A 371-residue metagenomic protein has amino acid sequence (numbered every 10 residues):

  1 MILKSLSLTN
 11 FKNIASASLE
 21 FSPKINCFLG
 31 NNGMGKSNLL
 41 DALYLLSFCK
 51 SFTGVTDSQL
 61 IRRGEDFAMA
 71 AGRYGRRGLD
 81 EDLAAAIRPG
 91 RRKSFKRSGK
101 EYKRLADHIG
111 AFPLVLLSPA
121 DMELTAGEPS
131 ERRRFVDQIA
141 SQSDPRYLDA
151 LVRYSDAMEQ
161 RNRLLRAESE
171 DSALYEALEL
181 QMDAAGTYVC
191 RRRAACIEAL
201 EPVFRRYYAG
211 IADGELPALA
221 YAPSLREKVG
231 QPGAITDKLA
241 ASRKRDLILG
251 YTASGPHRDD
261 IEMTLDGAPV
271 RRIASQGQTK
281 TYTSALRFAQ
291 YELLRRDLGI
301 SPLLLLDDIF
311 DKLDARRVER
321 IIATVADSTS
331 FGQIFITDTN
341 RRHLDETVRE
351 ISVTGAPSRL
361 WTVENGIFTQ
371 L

Functional and structural regions predicted by a protein language model:
M1-N31, A173-A184, Y188-L305, K312-Q333 (+2 more regions): Conserved NTPase motor "head" modules and their coupling/switch loops across ABC/AAA+ ATPases, GTPases, and GHKL ATPases
K36: Conserved lysine of the Walker
Y44: Helix-to-loop junction immediately C-terminal to a conserved catalytic motif
S47-E131, D137-Y147, E201-A209, P232-K244: Nucleotide-state sensing region of NTPase/ATPase domains
S51, R166-E170, R296: Short, flexible helix-adjacent loops and helix caps
G75, R146, G299-I300, D307: Extended alpha-helical regions
E123-I211, A222: An accessory alpha-helical subdomain
